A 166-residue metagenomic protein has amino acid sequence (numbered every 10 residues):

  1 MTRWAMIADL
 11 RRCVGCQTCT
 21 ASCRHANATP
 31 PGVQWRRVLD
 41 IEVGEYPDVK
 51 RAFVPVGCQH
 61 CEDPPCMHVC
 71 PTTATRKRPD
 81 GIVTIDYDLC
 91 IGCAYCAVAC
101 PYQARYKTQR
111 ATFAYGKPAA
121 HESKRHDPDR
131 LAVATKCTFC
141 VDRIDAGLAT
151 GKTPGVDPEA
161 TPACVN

Functional and structural regions predicted by a protein language model:
M1-N166: Non-ligating segments of multi-cofactor redox enzymes
